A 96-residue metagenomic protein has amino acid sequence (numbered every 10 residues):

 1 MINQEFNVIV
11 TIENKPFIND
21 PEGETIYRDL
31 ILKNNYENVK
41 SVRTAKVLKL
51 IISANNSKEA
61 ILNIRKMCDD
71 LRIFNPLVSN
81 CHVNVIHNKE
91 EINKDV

Functional and structural regions predicted by a protein language model:
M1-V96: Non-catalytic terminal accessory/regulatory regions of metabolic enzymes
